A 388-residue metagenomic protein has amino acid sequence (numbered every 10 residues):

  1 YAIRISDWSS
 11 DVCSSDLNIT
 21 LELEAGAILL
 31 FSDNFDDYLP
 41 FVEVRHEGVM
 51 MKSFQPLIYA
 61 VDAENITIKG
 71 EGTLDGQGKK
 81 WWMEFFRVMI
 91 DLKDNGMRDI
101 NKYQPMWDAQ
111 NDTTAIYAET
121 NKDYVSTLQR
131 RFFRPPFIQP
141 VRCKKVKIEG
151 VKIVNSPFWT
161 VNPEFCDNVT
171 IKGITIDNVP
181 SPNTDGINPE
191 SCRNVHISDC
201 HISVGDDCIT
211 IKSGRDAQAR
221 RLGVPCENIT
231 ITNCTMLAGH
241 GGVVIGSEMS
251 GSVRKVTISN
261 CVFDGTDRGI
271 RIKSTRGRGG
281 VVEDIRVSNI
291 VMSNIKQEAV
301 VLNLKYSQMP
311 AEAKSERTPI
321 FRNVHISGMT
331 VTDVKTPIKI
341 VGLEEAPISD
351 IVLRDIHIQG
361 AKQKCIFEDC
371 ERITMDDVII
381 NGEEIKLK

Functional and structural regions predicted by a protein language model:
Y1-V12: Single conserved hydrophobic/aromatic residue that forms the stacking wall/gate of nucleotide- or nucleobase-binding
S10, S32-N34, F54, Q77-W81 (+12 more regions): Short glycine/acidic-rich loop motifs that flank beta-strands on beta-rich extracellular proteins
L21-V61, N65-F132, G150-I153, T330: Right-handed parallel beta-helix/beta-spiral solenoid domain characteristic of secreted/periplasmic
A25-G26, E64-G72, K144-V154, D167-N178 (+9 more regions): Right-handed parallel beta-helix
V125-R130, V179, N289, P310-A311 (+2 more regions): Carbohydrate-interacting regions of secretory-pathway proteins
F165, T175, S213-R215, S247-M249 (+4 more regions): Active-site-proximal loop/turn and secondary-structure-junction residues that shape catalytic pockets, frequently
G246-M249, K273-G279, P310-T318, V341-L343 (+1 more regions): Short, contiguous acidic/charged loop-to-helix segments that flank catalytic cores in large enzymes
A299-V301, A313-T330, P337: Generic long, charged, amphipathic alpha-helical segments
